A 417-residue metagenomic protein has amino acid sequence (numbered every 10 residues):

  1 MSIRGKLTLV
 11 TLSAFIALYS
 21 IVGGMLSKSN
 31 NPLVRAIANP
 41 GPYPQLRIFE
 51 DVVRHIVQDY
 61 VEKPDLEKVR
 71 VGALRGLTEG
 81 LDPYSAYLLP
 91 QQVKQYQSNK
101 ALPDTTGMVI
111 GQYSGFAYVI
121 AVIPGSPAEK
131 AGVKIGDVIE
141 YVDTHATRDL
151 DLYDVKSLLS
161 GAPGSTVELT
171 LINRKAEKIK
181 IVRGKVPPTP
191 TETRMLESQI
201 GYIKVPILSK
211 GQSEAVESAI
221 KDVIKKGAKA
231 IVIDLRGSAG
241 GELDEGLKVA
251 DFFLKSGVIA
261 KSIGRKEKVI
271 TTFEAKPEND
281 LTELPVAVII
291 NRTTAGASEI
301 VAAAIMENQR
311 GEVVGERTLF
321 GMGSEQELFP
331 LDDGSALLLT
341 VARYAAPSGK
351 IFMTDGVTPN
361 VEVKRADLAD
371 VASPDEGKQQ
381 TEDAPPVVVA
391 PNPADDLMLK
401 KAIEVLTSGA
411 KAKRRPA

Functional and structural regions predicted by a protein language model:
S2-S85, G115-A117, M398, G409 (+1 more regions): Terminal targeting/pro-maturation regions of precursor/exported proteins
V34-A36, P40-Q45, V57, V61 (+4 more regions): Cleft-lining beta-strand/loop regions that shape enzyme active-site pockets
D51, H55, G72, G76 (+5 more regions): Alpha-helical scaffold segments in soluble metabolic enzymes
V52, M108, I203, G349 (+1 more regions): A residue-level signal for conserved active-site and pocket-lining positions in enzyme catalytic cores
V57-I120, G164-T193, I403, K411-A417: Extended, small/polar residue-biased N-terminal targeting/export presequences and adjacent propeptide/linker tracts
R148, K178-K180, L338, M353 (+1 more regions): A sequence-level detector of short linear motifs
V314, S335-A336, T340: Shared catalytic-loop signature of beta/alpha-barrel
A336, R343-A417: Conserved functional hotspot residues or short segments at active or partner-binding sites across diverse domains
